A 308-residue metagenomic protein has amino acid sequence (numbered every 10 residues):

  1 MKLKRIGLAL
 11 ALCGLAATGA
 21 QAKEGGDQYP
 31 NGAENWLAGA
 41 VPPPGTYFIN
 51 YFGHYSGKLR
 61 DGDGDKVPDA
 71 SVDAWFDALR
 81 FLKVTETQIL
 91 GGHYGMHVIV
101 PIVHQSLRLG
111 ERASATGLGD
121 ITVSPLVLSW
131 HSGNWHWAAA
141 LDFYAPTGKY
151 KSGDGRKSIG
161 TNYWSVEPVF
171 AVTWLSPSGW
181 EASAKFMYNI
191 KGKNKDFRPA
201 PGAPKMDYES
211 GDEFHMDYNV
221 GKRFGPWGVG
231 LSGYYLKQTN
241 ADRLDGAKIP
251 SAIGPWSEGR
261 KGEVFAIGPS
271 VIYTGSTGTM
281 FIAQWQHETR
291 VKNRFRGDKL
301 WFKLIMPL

Functional and structural regions predicted by a protein language model:
A17-A22: Sec/Tat signal peptide C-region and signal peptidase I cleavage site
K23-G25, L37-G45, E86-G95, L109 (+5 more regions): Short loop/turn motifs that connect adjacent beta-strands in outer-membrane beta-barrel proteins
E24-G26, Y55-F76, G110-G117: Surface-exposed strand-loop-strand hairpins of Gram-negative outer-membrane beta-barrel proteins
G32-E34, T46-F48, F52, W75-F81 (+6 more regions): Hydrophobic, lipid-facing positions within transmembrane beta-strands of outer-membrane proteins
G39, L82-E86, L126-S129, V169-T173 (+3 more regions): Transmembrane beta-barrel domains of outer membrane proteins
F48-S56, M96-H104, A139-A145, A184-Y188 (+5 more regions): Transmembrane beta-barrel strands of outer-membrane/channel proteins
I102-S210, G254, E258-G262, T274: Outer-membrane pore/translocation modules
D196, G202-L308: Outer membrane beta-barrel transmembrane domains
